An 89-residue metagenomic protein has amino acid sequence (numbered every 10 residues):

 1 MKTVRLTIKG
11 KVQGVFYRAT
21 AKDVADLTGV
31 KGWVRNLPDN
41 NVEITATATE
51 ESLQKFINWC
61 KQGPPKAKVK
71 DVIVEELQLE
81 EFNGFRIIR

Functional and structural regions predicted by a protein language model:
M1-R89: Intrinsically disordered, low-complexity, mixed-charge
